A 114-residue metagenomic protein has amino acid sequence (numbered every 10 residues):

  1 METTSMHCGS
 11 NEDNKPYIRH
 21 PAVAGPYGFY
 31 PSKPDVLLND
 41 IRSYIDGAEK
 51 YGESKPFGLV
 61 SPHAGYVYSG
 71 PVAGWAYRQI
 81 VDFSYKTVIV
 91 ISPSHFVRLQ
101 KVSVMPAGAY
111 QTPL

Functional and structural regions predicted by a protein language model:
H7-L114: Active-site histidine-anchored catalytic micro-motif
